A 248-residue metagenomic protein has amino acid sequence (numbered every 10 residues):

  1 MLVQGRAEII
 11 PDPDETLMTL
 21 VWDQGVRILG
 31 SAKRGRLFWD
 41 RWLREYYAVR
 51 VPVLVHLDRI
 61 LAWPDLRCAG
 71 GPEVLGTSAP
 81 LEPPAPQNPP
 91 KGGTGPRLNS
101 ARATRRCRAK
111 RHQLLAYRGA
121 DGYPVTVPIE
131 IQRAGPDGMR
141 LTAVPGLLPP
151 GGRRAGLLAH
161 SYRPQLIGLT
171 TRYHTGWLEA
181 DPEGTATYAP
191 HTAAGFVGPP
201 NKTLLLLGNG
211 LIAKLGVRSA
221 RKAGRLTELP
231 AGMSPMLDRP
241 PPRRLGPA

Functional and structural regions predicted by a protein language model:
M1-A248: Binding-site signature for planar aromatic cofactors or substrates
